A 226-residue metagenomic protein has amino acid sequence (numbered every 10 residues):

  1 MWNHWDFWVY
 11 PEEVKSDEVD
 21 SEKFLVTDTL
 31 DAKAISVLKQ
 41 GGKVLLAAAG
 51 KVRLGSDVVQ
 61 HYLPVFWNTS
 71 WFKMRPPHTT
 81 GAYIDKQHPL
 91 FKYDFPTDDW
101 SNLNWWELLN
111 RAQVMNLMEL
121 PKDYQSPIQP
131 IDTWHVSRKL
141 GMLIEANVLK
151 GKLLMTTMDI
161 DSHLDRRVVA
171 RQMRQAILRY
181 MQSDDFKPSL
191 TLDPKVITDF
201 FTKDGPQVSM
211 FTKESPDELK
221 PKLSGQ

Functional and structural regions predicted by a protein language model:
M1-E18: Short beta-strand elements
D6-V9, F24, K43-L45, N116 (+2 more regions): Ordered hydrophobic segments in well-structured contexts
E13-D17, Q182-T191: Short, charged low-complexity linker/loop segments at the C-terminal edge of domains
V14, A32-A34, M142-L143: Generic recognition of flexible, low-complexity loop/linker segments
D20-T69, L90, N147-K150, T156 (+2 more regions): Short alpha-beta junction capping motif
S21-V26, Q172-M173, D193-K195: Short intrinsically disordered coil segments
V52-G55, S70-V168, F186-G225: Catalytic beta-strand/loop cores that center a nucleophilic Ser/Cys/Thr and support acyl-enzyme chemistry
V169-Q182: Short amphipathic C-terminal alpha-helix that caps PH/PH-like domains
